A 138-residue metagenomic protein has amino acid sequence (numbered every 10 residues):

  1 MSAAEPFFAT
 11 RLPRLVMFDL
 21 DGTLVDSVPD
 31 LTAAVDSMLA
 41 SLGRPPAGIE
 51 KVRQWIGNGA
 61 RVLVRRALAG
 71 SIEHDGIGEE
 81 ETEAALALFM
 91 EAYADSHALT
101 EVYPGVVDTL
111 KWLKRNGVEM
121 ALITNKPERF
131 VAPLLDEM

Functional and structural regions predicted by a protein language model:
M1: Non-catalytic, low-structured ubiquitin/UBL-interacting segments
A4, A9-L20, L24-D108, W112-E119 (+2 more regions): N-terminal helical cap/lid subdomain that shapes the substrate entry/recognition surface in HAD-like hydrolases
